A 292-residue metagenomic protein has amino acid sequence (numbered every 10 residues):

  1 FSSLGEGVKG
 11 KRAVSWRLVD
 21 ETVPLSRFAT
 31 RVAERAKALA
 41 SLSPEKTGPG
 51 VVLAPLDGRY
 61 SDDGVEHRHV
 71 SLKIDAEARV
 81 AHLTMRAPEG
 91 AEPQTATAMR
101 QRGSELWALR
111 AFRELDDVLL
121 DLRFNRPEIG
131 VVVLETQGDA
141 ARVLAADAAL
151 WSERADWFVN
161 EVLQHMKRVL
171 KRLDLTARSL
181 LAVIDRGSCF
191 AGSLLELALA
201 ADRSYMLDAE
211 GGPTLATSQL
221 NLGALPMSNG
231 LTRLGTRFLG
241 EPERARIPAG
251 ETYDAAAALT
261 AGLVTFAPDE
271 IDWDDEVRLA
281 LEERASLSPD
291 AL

Functional and structural regions predicted by a protein language model:
F1, E6-G7, Q137, L170-G223 (+2 more regions): Glycine-rich beta-to-alpha active-site loop
F1-G103, D121, N125-E128, E135 (+4 more regions): Amphipathic alpha-helical segments at domain termini/boundaries
D20, G103, W107, R154 (+4 more regions): Conserved aromatic-histidine-acidic binding/catalytic patches
V80-L83, A108-W157, E161-R186, L207-G212: A structural preference for short, pocket-lining loop segments at secondary-structure junctions
A91-T95, A140-A146, A216, A224-P226: Short acidic/His/Gly/Ser-rich catalytic and metal-binding motifs that mark active-site loops of diverse hydrolases
S104-A111, P213-A216, Y253: Glycine-rich, flexible loop segments associated with nucleotide phosphate handling
L181, L222-R237: Glycine-rich phosphate/ribose-binding loops and adjacent secondary-structure elements that form binding surfaces
